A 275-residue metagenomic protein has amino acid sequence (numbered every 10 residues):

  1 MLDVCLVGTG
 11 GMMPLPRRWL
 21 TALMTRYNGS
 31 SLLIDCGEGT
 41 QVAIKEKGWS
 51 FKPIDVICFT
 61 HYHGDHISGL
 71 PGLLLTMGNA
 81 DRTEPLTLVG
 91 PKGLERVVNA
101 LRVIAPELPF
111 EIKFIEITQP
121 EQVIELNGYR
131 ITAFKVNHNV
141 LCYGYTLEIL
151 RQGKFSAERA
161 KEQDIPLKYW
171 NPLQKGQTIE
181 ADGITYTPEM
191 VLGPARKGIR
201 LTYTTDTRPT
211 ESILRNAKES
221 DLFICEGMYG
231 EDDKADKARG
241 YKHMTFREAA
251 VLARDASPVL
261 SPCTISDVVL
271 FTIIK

Functional and structural regions predicted by a protein language model:
M1-W49, P85, Y145-L147, G193-T204 (+1 more regions): Conserved beta-strand hairpin/beta-sheet module of binuclear metal-dependent hydrolase folds, prominently
P14-L15, Y129-Y203, T207-N216, L222-G227: Active-site-proximal loop/helix segment associated with metal-binding centers of metalloenzymes
N28, I54, A80-P85, D255-C263: Short, surface-exposed connector motifs at secondary-structure boundaries
I34-G37, I54-Y62, G90-P91, L201-T207 (+2 more regions): Active-site neighborhood of phospho(di)ester-bond hydrolases with catalytic His/Asp-centered motifs
E38-V89, K113-T118: Active-site metal-binding motif and surrounding structural segment of the metallo-beta-lactamase
G69-M77, V98-L101, F271-K275: Metal-dependent catalytic neighborhoods of phosphoester/phosphodiester hydrolases
R96-V103, F114-Q119: A gly/proline- and charged-residue-enriched helix-loop-helix capping module
E121, T210-K275: Binuclear metal-ion centers of metallo-dependent hydrolases, dominated by the metallo-beta-lactamase
